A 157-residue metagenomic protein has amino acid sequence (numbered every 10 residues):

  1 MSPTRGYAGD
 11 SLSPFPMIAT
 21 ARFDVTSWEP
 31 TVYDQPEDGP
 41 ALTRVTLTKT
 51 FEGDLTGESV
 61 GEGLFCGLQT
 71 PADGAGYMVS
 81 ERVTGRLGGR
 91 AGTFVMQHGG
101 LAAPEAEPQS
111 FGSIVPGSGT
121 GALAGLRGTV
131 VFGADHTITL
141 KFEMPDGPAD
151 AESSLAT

Functional and structural regions predicted by a protein language model:
M1-T157: Targeting-peptide/extracellular-domain and disordered-appendage signature
